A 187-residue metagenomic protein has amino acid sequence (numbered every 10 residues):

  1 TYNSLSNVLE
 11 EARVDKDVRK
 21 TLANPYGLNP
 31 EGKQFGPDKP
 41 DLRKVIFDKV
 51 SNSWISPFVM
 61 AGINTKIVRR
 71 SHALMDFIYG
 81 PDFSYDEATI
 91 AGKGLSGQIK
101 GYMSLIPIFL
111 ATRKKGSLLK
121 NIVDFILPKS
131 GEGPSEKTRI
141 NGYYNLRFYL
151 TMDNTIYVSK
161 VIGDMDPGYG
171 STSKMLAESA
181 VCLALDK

Functional and structural regions predicted by a protein language model:
T1-K187: C-terminal catalytic/substrate-binding lobe primarily of soluble NAD(P)-dependent oxidoreductases
